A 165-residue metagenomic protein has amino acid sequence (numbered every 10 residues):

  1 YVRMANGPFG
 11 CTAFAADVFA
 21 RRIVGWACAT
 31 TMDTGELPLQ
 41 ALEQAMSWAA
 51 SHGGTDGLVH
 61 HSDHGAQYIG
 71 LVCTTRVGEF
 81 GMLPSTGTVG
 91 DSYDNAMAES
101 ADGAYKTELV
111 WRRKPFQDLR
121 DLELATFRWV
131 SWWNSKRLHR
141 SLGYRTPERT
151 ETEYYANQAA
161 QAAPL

Functional and structural regions predicted by a protein language model:
Y1-L165: Charged DNA-binding/catalytic regions of mobile-element recombinases
